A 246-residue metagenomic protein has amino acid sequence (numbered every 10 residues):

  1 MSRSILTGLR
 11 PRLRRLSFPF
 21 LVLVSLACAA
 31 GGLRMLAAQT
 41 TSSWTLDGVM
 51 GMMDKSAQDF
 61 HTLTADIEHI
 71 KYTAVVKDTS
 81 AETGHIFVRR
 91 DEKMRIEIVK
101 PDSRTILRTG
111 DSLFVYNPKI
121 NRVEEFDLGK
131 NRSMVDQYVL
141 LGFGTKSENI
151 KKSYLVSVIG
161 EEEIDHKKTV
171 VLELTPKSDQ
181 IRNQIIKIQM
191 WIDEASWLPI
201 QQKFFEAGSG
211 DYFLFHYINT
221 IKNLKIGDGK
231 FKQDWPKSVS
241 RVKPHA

Functional and structural regions predicted by a protein language model:
S2-V22: Bacterial N-terminal signal peptides that target proteins for export
P19-G32: Bacterial N-terminal signal peptides
G32-S80, K93, W235-A246: N-terminal leader/targeting segments and the immediate start of mature chains
A65-I67, A81-T83, I96, R108 (+2 more regions): Extended beta-sheet lipid-handling architectures
T73-V75, R95, D102-T105, V115 (+4 more regions): Short beta-strands and strand-coil junctions in structured, solvent-facing domains, enriched
H85-Q137, E206-F213: An acidic-aromatic
E124, F143, N149-K152, S157-H245: Gly/Pro-enriched, hydrophobic low-complexity segments that function as extracytoplasmic propeptides/linkers
